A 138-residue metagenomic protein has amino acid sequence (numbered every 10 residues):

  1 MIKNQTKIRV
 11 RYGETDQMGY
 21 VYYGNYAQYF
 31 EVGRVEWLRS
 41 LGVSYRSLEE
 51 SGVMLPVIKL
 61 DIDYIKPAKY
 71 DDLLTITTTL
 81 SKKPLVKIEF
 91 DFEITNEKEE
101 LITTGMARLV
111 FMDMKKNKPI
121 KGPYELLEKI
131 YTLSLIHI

Functional and structural regions predicted by a protein language model:
M1-W37: Catalytic strand-loop segment that frames the active site of acyl-thioester-processing enzymes
E14, E93-I94, F111-M112: Hydrophobic beta-strand positions
W37-T75, T79-I88, I102: Hydrophobic beta-strand-centered segment that forms part of the acyl-chain substrate-binding groove
L109-F111, L127-E128: A short acidic/small-residue loop/turn micro-motif
I136-I138: Conserved small/polar residues in nucleotide/adenosyl-binding loops
